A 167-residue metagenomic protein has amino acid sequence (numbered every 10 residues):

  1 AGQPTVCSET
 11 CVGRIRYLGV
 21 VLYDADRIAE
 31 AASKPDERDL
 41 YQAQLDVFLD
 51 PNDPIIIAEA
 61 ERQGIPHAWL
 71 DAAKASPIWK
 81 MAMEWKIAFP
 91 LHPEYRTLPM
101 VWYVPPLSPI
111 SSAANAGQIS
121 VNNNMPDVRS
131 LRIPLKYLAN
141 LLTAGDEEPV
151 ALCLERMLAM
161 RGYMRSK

Functional and structural regions predicted by a protein language model:
C7-K167: Long, compositionally biased charged/polar accessory segments in the mid-to-C-terminal portions of proteins
